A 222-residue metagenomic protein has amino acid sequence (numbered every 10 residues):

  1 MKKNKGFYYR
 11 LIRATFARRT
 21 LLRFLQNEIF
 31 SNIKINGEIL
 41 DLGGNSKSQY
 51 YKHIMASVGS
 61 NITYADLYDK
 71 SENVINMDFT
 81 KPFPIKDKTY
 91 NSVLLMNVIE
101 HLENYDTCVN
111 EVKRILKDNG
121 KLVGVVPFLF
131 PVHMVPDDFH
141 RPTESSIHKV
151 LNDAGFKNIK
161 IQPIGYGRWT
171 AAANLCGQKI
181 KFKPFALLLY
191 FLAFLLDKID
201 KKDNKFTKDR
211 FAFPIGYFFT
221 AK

Functional and structural regions predicted by a protein language model:
M1-K88, S92, F211-Y217: Conserved N-terminal segment of class I S-adenosyl-L-methionine
R13, M96, M134-V135: Conserved short-loop catalytic and cofactor-binding motifs
E38, N119-K121: Short glycine-centered segments of the SAM/dcSAM-binding site in methyltransferase folds
P82, E100, P131: Glycine-/small-residue-rich active-site loops that bind phosphorylated ligands and cofactors
S92-V98: A short beta-strand submotif of the Rossmann-like class I SAM-dependent methyltransferase core that lines
E103-T107, E111, K121-K222: S-adenosyl-L-methionine-dependent methyltransferase catalytic module, highlighting the catalytic core
